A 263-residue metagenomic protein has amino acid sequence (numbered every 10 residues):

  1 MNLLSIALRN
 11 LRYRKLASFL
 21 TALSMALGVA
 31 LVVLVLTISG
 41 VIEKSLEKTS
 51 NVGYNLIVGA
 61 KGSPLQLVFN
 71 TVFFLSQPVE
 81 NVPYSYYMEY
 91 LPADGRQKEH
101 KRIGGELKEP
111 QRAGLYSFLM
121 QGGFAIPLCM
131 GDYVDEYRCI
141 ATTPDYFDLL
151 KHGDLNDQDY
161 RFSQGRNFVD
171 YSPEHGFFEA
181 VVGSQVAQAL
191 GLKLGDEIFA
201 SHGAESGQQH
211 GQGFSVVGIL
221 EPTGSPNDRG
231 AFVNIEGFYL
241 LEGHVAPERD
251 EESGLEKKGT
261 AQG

Functional and structural regions predicted by a protein language model:
M1-I6: Short, membrane-interfacial amphipathic segments enriched in basic
A17-V41: Short, strongly hydrophobic transmembrane alpha-helices
L36-L149: Hydrophobic, regular-secondary-structure patches
S76-N81, E136-R138, L149-H152, N156 (+4 more regions): Solvent-exposed, non-transmembrane alpha-helical starts
P92-K98, Y116, M120-Q121, Y133-E197: Short beta-strand boundary microenvironments
D94, Q208-S215, I219-G263: Mechanotransmission and gating elements of multispan inner-membrane complexes involved in transport and envelope
A187, G203-Q208: Short, charged beta-turn/beta-strand-edge "cap" motif at the junction between a beta-strand and an adjacent loop
